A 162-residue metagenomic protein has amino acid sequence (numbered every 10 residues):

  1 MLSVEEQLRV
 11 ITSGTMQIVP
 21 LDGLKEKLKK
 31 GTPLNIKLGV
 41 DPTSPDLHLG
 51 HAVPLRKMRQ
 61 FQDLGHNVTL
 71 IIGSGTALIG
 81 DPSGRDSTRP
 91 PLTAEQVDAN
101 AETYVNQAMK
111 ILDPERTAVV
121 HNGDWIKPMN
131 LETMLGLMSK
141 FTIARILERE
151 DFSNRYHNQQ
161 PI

Functional and structural regions predicted by a protein language model:
M1-P42: Non-catalytic terminal extensions that flank enzyme cores
G14-T15, T93-A101, V105, M109-I162: Divalent-metal (Mg2+/Mn2+/Ca2+)-assisted nucleotide/phosphate chemistry catalytic cores
D41-H51: Short, glycine-rich nucleotide/cofactor-binding loops
L49-L70: Histidine-anchored nucleotide/phosphate-binding helix
I72-T76: Short glycine-enriched loops at secondary-structure junctions
L78-D81, P128: Switch/connector loops and helix/strand junctions flanking conserved nucleotide-binding motifs in nucleotide-processing
P82-D98: A charged helix-plus-loop insertion that forms the helical arch/lid used to bind and gate nucleic-acid substrates
